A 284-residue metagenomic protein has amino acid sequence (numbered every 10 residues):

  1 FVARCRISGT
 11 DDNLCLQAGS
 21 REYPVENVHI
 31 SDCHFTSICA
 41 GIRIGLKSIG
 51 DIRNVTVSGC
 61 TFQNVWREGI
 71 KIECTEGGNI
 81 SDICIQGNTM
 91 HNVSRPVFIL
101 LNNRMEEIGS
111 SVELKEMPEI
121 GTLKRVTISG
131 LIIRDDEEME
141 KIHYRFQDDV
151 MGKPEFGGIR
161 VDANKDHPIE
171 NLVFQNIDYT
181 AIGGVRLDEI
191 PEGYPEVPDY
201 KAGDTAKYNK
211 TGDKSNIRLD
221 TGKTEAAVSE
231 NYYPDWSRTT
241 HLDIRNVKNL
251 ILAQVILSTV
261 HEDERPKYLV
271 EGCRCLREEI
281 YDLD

Functional and structural regions predicted by a protein language model:
F1-D284: Extracellular/periplasmic carbohydrate-active domains that bind, remodel, or depolymerize complex polysaccharides
